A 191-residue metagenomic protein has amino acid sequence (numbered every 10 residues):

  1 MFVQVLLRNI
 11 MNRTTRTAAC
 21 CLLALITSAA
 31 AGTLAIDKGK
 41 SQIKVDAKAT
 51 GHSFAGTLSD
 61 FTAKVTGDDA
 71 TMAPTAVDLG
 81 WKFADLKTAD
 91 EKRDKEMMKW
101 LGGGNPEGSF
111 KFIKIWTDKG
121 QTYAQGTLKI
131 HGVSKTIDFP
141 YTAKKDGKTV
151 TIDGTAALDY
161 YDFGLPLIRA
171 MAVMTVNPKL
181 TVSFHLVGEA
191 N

Functional and structural regions predicted by a protein language model:
L6-A19: Bacterial N-terminal signal peptides that target proteins for export
A18-S28: Bacterial N-terminal signal peptides
A31-N191: Low-complexity, acidic/polar, glycine-enriched regions of mature
